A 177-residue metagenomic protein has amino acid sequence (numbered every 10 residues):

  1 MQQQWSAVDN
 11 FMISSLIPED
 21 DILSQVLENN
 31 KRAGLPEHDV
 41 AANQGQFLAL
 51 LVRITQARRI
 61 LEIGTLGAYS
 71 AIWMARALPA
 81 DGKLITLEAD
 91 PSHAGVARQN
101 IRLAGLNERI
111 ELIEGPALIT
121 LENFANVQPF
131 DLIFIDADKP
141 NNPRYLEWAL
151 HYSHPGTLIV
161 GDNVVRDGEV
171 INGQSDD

Functional and structural regions predicted by a protein language model:
M1-F134, K139-V160, V164-D177: A short alpha-helical cap/connector motif
